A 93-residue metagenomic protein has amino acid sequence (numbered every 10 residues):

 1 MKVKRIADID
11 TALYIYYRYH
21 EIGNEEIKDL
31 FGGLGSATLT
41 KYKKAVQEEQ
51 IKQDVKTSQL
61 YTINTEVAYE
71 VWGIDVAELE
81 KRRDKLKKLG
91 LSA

Functional and structural regions predicted by a protein language model:
M1, L91-A93: Short intrinsically disordered terminal tails
M1-Y19: A detector for short, charged/polar N-terminal pre-domain segments
A7-I9, G23, I63: Intrinsic-disorder/low-complexity regions
I9-T11, E25, V55: Short linear motifs in intrinsically disordered/low-complexity regions
Y14-S36: Polyanion-binding surface elements
F31-R82, G90-L91: Major-groove DNA-recognition helix of helix-turn-helix-type DNA-binding domains
